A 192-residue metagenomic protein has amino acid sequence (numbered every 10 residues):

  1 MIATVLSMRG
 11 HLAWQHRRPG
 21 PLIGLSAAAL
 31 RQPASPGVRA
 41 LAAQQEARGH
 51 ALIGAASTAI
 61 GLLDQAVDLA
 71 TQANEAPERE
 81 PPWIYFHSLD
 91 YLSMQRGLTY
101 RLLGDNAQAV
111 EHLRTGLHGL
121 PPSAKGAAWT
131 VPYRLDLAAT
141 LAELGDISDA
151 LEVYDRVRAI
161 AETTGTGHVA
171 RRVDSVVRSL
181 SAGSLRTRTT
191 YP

Functional and structural regions predicted by a protein language model:
M1-P192: Conserved binding/catalytic microenvironments
